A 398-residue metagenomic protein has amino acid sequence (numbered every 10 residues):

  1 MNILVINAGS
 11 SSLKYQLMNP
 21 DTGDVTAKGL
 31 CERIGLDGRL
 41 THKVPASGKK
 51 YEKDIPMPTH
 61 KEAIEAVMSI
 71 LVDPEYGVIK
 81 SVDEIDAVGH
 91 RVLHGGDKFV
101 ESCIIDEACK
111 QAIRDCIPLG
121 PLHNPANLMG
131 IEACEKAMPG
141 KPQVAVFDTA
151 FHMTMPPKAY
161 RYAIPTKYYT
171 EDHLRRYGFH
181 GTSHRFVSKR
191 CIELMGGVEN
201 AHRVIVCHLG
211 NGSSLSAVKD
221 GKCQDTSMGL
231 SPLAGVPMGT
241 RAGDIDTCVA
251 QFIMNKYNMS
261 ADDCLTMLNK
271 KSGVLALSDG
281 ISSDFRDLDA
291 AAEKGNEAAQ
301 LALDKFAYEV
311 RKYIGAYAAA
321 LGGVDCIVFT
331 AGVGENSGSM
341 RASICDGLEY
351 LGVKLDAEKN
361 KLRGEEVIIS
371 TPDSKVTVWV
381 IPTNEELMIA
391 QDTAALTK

Functional and structural regions predicted by a protein language model:
M1-L4: Extreme N-terminal starter segment of soluble prokaryotic enzymes
S12-M57, G229: Short glycine-rich, Thr/Ser-proximal phosphate-binding strand/loop in the N-terminal lobe of ATP-dependent enzymes
I70-I85, C191-V198, I314-D325: Phosphate/pyrophosphate-binding loops at sites that engage ATP/ADP/AMP, CoA/4′-phosphopantetheine, polyphosphate
L71, E75-H123, V144, A150-A159: Short beta-strand-loop/turn "lid" adjacent to the catalytic site in phosphate-handling enzymes
F151-K256: Glycine-rich phosphate-binding loop of actin/hexokinase-like ATP-binding domains
K219, D225-S260, T266, A331-L362: Catalytic phosphate/nucleotide-handling subdomain of diverse soluble enzymes
Y257-A302: A mobile "lid/hinge" subdomain adjacent to the ATP/sugar-phosphate binding pocket shared across diverse ATP-dependent
Q300, D304-G322, G334-K398: Internal helix-turn-beta structural module
